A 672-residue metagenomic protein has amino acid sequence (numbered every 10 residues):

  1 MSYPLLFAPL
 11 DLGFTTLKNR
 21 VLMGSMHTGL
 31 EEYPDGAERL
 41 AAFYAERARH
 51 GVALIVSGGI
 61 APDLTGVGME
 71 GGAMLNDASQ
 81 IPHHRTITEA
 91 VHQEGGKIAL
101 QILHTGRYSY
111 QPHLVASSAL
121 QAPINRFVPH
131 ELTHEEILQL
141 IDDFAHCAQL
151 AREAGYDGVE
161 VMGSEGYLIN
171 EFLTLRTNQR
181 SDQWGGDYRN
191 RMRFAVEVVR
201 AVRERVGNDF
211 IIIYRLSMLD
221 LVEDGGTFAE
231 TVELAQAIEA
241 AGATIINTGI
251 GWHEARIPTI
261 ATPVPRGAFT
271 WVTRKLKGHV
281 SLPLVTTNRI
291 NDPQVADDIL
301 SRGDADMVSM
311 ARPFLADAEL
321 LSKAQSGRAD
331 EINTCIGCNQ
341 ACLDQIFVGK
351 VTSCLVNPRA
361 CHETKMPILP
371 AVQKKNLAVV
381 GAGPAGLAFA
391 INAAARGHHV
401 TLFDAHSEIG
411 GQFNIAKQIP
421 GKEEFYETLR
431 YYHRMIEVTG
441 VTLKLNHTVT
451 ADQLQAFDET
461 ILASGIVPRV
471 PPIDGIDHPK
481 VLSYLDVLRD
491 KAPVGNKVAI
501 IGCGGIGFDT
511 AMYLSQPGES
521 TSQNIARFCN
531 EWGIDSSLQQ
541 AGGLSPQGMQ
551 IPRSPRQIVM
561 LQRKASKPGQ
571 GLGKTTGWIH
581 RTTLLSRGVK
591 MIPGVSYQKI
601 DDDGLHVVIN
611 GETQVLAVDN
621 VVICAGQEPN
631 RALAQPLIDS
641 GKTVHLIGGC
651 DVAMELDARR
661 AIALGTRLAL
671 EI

Functional and structural regions predicted by a protein language model:
M1-V380, P384, F389-V400, E408 (+1 more regions): Flavin-dependent oxidoreductase catalytic cores
V199, E363-V372, A382, A395 (+4 more regions): Flanking helices and flexible, charged tails adjoining ferredoxin-like Fe-S electron-transfer domains in multi-subunit
T259-P265, P367-L369, K374, I415-E427 (+4 more regions): Short, contiguous acidic/charged loop-to-helix segments that flank catalytic cores in large enzymes
D304, I436-L443, D477-V481, S554-R556 (+2 more regions): A short helix-to-beta-strand connector/capping loop
K375-F403, K444-D452, A456, S464-I473 (+4 more regions): Rossmann-like dinucleotide/flavin-binding elements
G411-F457, G569-V595: N-terminal Rossmann-like dinucleotide/flavin-binding domain of flavoprotein oxidoreductases that bind FAD/FMN
